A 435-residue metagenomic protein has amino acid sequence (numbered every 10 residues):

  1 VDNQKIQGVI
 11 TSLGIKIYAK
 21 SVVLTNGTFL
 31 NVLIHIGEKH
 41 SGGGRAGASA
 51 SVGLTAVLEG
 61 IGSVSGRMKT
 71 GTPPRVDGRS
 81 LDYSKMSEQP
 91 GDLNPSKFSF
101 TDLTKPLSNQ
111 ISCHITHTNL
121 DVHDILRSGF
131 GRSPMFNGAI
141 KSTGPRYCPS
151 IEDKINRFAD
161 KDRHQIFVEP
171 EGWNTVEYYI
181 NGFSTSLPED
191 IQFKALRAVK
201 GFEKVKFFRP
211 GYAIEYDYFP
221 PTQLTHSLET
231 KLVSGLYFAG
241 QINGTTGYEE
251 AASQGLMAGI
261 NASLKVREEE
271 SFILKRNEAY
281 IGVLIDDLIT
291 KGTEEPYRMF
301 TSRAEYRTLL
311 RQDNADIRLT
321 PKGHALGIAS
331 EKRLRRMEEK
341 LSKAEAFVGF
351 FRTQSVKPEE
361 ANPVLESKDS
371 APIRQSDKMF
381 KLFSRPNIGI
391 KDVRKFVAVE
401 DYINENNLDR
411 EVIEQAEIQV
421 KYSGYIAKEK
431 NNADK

Functional and structural regions predicted by a protein language model:
V1-A325, A329-S330, R335-V356, N362 (+1 more regions): Residues forming the flavin
R303, L309, T320-K435: Extended, charge-enriched "interface" segments that sit outside catalytic cores
